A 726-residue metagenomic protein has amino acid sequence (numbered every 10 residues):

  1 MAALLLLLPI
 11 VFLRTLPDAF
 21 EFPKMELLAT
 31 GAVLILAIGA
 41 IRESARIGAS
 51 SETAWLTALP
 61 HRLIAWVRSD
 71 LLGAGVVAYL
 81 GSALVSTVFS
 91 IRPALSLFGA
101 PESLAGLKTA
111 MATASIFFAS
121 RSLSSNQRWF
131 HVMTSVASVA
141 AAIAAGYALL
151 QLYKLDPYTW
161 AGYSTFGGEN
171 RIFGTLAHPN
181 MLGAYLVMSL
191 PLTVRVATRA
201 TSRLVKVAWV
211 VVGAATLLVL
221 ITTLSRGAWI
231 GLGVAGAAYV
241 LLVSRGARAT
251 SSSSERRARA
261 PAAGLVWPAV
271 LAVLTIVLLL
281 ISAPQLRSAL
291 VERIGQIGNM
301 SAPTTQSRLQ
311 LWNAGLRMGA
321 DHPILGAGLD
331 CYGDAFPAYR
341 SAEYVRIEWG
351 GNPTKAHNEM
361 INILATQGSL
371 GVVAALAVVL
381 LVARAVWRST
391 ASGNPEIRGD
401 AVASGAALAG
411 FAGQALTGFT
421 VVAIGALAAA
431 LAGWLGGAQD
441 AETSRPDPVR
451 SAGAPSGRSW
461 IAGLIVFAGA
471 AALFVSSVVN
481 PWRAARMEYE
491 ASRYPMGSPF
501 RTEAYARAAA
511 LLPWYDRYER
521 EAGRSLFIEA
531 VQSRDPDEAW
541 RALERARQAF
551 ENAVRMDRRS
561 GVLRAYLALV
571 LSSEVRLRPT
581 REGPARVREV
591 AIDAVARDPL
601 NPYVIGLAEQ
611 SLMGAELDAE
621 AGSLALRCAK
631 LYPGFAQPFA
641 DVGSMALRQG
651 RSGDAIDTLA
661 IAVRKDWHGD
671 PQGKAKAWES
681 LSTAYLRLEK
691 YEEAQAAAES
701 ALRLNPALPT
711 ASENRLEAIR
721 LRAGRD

Functional and structural regions predicted by a protein language model:
M1-F12, L28-R42, G75-S90, A105-Q285 (+3 more regions): Alpha-helical transmembrane segments of multi-pass inner-membrane proteins
V11-M25, A45: Short, hydrophobic transmembrane alpha-helix segments
G39-W66, L84-G99, L123-R128, D156 (+1 more regions): Transmembrane alpha-helix boundary signature
R46-D70, G246-A262, S389-R398, E442-R458: Membrane-interfacial, low-structure loops and terminal tails that flank and connect transmembrane helices in multi-pass
G167, R171-F173, A235-G236, E255-R257 (+4 more regions): Flexible juxtamembrane loops connecting transmembrane helices in multi-pass membrane enzymes that build or modify
H178, L309-P353, M360, Q367-A374: TM-adjacent membrane-interface loops and short helices in multi-pass inner/ER membrane proteins
I281-G298, P455-F500, R517-E521: Hydrophobic alpha-helical transmembrane segments in integral membrane proteins
Y489-D726: C-terminal luminal/periplasmic domains and tails of membrane-associated envelope-modifying transferases
